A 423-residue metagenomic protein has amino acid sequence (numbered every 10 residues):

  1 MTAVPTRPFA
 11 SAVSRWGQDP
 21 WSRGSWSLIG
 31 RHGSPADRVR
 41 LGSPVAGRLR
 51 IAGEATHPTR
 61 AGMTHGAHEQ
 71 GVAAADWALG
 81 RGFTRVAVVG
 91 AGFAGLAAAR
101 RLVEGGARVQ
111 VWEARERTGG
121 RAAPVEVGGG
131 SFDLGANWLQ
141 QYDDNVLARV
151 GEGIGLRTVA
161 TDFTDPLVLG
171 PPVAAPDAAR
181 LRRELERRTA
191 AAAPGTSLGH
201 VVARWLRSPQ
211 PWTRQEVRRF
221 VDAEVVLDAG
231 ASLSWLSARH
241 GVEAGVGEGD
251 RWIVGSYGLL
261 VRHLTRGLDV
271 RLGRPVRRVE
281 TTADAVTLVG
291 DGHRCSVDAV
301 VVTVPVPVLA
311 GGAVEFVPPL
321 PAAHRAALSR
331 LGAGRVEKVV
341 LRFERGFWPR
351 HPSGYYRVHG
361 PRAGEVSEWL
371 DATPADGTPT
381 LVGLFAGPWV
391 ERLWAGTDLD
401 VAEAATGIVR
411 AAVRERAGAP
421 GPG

Functional and structural regions predicted by a protein language model:
M1-G423: FAD-dinucleotide binding site
